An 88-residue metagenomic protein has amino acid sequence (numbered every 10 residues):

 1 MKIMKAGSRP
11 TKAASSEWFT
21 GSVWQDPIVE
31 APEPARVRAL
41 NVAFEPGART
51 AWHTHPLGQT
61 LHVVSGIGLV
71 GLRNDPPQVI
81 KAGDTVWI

Functional and structural regions predicted by a protein language model:
M1-R36: A short, N-terminal "cap"/entry segment at the start of jelly-roll beta-barrel domains of the cupin/DSBH fold
G21, A35, H53-H55, G71 (+1 more regions): Short solvent-exposed loop/turn micro-motifs enriched in small/polar/acidic residues
S22-P27, R38-H55: Conserved short histidine dyad/triad with adjacent acidic residue
E30, T54, H62, A82: Conserved strand-loop elements at the edges of beta-sheets that form or border functional pockets
P46, H55-N74: Glycine- and acidic-residue-biased ligand/ion/polar-headgroup-sensing regions
N74-I88: Short acidic-glycine-tyrosine-enriched beta hairpin
